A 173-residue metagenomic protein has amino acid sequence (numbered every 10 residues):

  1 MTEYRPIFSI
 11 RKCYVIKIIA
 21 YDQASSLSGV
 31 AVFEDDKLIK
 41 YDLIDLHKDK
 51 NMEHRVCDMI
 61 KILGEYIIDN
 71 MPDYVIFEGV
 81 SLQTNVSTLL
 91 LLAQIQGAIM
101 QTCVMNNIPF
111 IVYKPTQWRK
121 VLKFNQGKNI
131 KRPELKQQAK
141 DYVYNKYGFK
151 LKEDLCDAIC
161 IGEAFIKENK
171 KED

Functional and structural regions predicted by a protein language model:
T2-D173: Phosphate- and other anionic-substrate recognition elements at nucleic-acid/protein interfaces
